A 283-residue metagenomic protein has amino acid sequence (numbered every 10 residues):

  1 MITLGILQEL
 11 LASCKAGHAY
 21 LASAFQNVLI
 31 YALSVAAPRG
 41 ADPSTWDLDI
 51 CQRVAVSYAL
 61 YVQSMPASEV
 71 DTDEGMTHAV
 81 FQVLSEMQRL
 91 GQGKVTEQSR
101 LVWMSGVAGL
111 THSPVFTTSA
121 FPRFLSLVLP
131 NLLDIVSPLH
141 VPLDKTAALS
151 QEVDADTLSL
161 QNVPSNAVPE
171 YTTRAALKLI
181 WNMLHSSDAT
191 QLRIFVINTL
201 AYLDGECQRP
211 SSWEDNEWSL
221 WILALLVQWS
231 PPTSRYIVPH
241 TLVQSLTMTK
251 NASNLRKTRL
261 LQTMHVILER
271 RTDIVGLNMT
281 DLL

Functional and structural regions predicted by a protein language model:
M1-E9, S13-L283: Structural marker for long, regular alpha helices in very large eukaryotic proteins
